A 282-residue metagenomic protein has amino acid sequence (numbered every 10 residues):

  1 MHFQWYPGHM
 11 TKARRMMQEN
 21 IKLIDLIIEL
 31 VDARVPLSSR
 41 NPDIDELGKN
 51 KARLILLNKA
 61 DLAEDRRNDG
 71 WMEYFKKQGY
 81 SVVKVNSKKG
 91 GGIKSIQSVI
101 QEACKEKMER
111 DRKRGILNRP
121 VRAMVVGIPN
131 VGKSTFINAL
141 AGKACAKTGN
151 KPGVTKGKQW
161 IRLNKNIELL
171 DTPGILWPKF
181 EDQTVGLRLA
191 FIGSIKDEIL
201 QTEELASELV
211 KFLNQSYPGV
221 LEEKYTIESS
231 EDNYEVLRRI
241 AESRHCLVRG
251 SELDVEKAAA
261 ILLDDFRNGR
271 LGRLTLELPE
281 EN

Functional and structural regions predicted by a protein language model:
M1-I27, A33-D43, L47-R53, A60 (+3 more regions): Helix-rich effector regions associated with P-loop NTPase G domains
D61-V126, C145, L247, L253: Canonical P-loop GTPase G-domain recognition
S87, I137, I167-L170: Conserved active-site beta-strand-loop modules that form the wall/rim of enzyme catalytic pockets and either contain
S95, V99, T135, E208 (+1 more regions): Alpha-helical scaffold segments in soluble metabolic enzymes
I116-N118, L140, I161-R162: Solvent-exposed alpha-helices and their adjacent loops that cap or buttress functional pockets in soluble metabolic
R122-G142, A146, T172: Glycine-rich phosphate-binding P-loop
